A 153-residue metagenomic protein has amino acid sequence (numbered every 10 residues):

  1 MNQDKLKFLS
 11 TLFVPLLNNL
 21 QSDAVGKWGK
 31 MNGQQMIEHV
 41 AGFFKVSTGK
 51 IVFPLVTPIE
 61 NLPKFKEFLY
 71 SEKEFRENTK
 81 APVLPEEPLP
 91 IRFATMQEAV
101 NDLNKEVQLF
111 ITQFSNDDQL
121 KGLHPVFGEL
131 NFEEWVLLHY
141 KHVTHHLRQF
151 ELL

Functional and structural regions predicted by a protein language model:
M1-S10, L16, K45, A94-N101 (+3 more regions): Domain-scale detector for complete catalytic domains at protein termini or as standalone homologs
N2-G29, Q35: Charge-rich, low-complexity N-terminal segments
Q3, K7, K30, Q34 (+3 more regions): Generic detection of long, well-ordered alpha-helical segments
V14-L16, T48-P63, P88-N101: Short charge-dense sequence patches
V14-L17, I37, A41-K45, N104-V107 (+2 more regions): Non-transmembrane alpha-helical segments in soluble domains of secreted/periplasmic/extracellular proteins
D23-E74, K121-L153: Short, contiguous alpha-helical
Y70-D118: Acidic/histidine-rich alpha-helical segments that form the ligand environment of transition-metal centers
